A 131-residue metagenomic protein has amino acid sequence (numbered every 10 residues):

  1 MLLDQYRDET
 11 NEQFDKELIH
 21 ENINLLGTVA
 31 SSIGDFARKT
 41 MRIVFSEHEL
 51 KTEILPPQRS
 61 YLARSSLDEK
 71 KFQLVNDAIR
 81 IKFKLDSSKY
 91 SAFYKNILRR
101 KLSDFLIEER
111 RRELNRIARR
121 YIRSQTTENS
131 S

Functional and structural regions predicted by a protein language model:
M1-S131: Folded interaction cores of globular domains that provide primary macromolecule-binding surfaces
